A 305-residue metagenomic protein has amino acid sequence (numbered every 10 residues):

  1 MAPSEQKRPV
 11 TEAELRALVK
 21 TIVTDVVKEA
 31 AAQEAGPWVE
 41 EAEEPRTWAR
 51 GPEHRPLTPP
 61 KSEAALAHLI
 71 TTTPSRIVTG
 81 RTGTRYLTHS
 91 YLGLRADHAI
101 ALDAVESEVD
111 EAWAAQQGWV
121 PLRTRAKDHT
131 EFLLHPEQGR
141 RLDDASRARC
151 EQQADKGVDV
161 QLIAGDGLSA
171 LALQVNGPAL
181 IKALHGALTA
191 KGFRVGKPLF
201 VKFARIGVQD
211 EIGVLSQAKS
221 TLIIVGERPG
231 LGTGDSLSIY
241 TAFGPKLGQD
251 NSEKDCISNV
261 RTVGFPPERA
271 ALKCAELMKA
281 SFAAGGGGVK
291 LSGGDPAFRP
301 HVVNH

Functional and structural regions predicted by a protein language model:
A2-W48: Protein-protein interaction and targeting regions used for scaffolding, dimerization, and localization
V10, E14, L18, Q117 (+6 more regions): Conserved active-site and cofactor/substrate-binding residues in soluble primary-metabolism enzymes
E29-E137, A297-N304: Active-site loop/lid in soluble adenylation, ligation, and acyl-transfer enzymes
Y91-V109, G118, N176, A183-P198 (+2 more regions): Alpha/propeptide regions of enzymes that mature by internal proteolysis
E108-V109, G139-G157: Short, charged beta->alpha transition segments
A148-F200, R205-G207, V214, L222: Internal active-site segments that recognize and position negatively charged phosphoryl groups and nucleotide moieties
I212-R228: Short terminal or interdomain "cap/linker" segment that borders an active site or interface and mediates
I224-H305: C-terminal functional extensions of proteins
